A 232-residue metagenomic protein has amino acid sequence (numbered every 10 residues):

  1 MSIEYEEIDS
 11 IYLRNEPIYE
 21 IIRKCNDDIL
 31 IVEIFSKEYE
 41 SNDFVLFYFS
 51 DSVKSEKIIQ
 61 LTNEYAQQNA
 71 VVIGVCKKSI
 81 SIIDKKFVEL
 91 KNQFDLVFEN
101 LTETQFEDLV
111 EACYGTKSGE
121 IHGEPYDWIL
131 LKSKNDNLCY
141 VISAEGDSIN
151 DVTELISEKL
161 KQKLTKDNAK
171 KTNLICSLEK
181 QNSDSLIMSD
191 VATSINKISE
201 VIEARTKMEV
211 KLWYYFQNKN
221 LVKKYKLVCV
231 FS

Functional and structural regions predicted by a protein language model:
M1-S232: Tubulin/FtsZ superfamily GTPase core signature
